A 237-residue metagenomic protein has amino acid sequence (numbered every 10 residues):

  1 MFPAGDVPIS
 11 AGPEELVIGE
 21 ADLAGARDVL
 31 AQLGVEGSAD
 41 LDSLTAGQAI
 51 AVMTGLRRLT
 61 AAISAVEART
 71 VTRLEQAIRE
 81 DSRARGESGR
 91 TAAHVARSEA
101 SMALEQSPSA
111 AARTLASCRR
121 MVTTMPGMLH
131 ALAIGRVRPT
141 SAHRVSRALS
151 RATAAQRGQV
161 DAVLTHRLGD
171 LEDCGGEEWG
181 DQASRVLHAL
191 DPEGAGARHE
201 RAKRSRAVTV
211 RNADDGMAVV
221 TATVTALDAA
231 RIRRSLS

Functional and structural regions predicted by a protein language model:
M1-S237: Conserved C-terminal region and hinge/linker of Rieske [2Fe-2S] proteins, especially in Rieske oxygenase systems
